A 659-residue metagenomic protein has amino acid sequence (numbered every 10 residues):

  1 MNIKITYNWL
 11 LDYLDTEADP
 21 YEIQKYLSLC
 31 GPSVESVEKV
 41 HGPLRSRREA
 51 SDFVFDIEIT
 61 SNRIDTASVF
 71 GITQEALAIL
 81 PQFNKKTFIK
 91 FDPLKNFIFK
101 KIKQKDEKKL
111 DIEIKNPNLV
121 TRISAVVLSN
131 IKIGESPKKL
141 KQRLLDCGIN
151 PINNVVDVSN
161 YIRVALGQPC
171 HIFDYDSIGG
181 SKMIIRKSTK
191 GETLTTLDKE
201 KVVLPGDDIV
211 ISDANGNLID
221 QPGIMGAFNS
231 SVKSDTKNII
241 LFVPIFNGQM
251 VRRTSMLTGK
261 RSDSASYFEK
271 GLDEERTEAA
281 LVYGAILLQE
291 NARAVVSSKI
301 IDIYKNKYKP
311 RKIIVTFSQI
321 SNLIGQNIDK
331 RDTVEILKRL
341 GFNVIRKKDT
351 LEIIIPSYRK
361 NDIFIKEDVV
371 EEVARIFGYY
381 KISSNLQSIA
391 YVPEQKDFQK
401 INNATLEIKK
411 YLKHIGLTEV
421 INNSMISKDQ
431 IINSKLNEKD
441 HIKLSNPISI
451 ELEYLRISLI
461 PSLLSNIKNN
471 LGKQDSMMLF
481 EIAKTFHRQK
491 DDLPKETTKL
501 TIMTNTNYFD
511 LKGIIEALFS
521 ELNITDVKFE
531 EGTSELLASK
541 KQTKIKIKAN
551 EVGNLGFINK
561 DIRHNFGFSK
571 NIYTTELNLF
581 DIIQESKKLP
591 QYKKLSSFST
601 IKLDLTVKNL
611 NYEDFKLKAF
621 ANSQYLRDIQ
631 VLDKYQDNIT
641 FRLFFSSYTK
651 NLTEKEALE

Functional and structural regions predicted by a protein language model:
M1-I401, I408-K409, K413, F620: RNA/tRNA-interacting regions in translation and RNA-turnover enzymes
K4-Y7, Y21, K25, R339-F342 (+3 more regions): A carboxyl-terminal module marker
K39-P43, I301-Y304, K484-F486, E530-E535 (+1 more regions): Short, solvent-exposed loop/turn elements at beta->coil junctions and helix N-caps that rim active or binding pockets
G180, D207, G216, T236-N238 (+13 more regions): Active-site lining segments that contact anionic ligands and/or coordinate catalytic metals
I184-V232, S384-P494, L500, E551 (+3 more regions): Class II aminoacyl-tRNA synthetase-like tRNA-binding/catalytic domains
S266-Y283, K495-T525: A conserved active-site cap/scaffold subdomain adjacent to cofactor or substrate pockets
E275-R293, N466-F480, K655-E659: His/Asp/Glu-rich mid-to-C-terminal helical/loop segments that flank catalytic regions of hydrolases
D332-I354, I467, L471-Q474, L479 (+2 more regions): Long hydrophobic segments that form regular secondary structure
